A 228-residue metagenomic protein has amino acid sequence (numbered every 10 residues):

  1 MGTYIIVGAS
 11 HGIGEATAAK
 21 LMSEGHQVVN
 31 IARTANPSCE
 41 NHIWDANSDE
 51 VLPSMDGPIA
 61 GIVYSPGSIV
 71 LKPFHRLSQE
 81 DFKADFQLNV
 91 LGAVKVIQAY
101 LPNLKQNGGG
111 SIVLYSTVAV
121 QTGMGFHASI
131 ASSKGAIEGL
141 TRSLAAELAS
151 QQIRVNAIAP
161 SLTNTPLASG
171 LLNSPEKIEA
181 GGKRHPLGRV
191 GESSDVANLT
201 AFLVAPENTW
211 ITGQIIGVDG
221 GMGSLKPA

Functional and structural regions predicted by a protein language model:
S10, A18: N-terminal Rossmann NAD(P)H-binding glycine-rich loop of SDR-like oxidoreductase domains
P73-F74, S78-F86, G181: Substrate-binding pocket helix/loop in short-chain dehydrogenase/reductase
I97, S133: Active-site helix of classical SDR
P102, A146-S150: Alpha-helical segment proximal to the catalytic Tyr-Lys
T117: Residue(s) in the substrate-gating loop at a strand-loop-helix junction that position the organic substrate next
A149, R154, I211-G213: Short, small/polar-rich loop/turn modules that mediate ligand/substrate recognition or access, typified
A201, T212-A228: Short C-terminal tail/terminal secondary-structure segment of NAD(P)H-dependent dehydrogenase/reductase domains
